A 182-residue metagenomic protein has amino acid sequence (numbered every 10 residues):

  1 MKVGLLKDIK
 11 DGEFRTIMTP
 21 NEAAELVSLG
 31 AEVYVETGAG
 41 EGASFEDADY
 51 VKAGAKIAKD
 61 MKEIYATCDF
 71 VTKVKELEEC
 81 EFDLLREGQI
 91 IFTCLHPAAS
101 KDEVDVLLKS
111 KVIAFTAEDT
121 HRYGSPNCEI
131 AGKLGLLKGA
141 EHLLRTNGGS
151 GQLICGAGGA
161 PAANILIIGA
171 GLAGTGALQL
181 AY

Functional and structural regions predicted by a protein language model:
K2, D8, E79-N164: Glycine/serine-rich phosphate-binding loop and adjoining beta1-alpha1 elements at the start of nucleotide-handling
K2-V106, S110: An N-terminal-biased, well-structured beta-alpha scaffold segment characteristic of Rossmann-like dinucleotide-binding
D11, G176-L178: Residue-level recognition of conserved structural "scaffold" positions that shape functional pockets and channels
V27, L178, Y182: Gly/Ala-rich phosphate-binding loop of Rossmann-like dinucleotide-binding domains, activating on the conserved
A173: Hydrophobic/small residue at the entry helix of a nucleotide-binding pocket
